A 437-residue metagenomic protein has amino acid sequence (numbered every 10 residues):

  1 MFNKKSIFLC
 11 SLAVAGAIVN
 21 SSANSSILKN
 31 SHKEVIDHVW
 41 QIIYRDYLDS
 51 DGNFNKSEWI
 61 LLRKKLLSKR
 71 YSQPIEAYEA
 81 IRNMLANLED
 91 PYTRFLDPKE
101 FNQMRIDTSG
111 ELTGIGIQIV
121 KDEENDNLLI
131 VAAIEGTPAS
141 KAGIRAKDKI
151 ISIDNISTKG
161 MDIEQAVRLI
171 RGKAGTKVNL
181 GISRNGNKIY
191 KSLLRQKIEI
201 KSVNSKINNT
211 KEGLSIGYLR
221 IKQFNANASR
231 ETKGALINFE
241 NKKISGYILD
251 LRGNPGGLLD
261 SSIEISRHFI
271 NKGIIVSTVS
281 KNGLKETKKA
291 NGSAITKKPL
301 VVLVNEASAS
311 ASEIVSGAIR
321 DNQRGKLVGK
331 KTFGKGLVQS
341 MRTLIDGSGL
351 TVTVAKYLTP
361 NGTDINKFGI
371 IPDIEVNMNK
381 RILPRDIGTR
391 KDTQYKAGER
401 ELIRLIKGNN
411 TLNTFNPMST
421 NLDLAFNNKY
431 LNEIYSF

Functional and structural regions predicted by a protein language model:
F2-N125, R145, S152-I153, S157-K211 (+8 more regions): Intrinsically disordered, Ser/Thr/Pro/Gly-rich linkers and terminal tails that flank and connect PDZ domains
S6, K29, M104-I106, A133 (+8 more regions): Generic hydrophobic-segment detector
F54, F95, I275-V276, K288 (+5 more regions): Short clusters of hydrophobic/aromatic residues that line enzyme substrate/ligand-binding pockets
T113-I115, P299, L350: Short beta-strand or tight-loop elements that sit immediately N-terminal to catalytic metal-binding acidic residues
L129-A132, P138-A146, D154-S157, D162-I345: Cleft-lining beta-strand/loop regions that shape enzyme active-site pockets
I151-S152, T351: Hydrophobic beta-strand signal
Q339-T343, L350-I382: Conserved P-loop NTPase
